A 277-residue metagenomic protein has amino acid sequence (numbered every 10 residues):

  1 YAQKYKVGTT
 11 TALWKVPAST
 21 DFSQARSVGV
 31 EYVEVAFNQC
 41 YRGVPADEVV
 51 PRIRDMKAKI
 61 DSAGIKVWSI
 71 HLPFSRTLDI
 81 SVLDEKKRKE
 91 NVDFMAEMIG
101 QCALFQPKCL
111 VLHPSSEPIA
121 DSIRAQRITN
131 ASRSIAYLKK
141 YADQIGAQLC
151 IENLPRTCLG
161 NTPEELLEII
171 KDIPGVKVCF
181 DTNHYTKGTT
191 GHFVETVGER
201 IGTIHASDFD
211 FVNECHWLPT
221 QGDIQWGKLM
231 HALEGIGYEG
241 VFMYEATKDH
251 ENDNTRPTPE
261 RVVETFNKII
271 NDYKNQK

Functional and structural regions predicted by a protein language model:
Y1-L104, K177, E260-K277: N-terminal pre-domain/capping segments
Q3-V7, K15-E31, A136, Q144 (+1 more regions): Histidine-acidic metal/acid-base catalytic patches
T9-L13, V35-Q39, S69-F74, L112-P114 (+4 more regions): A cross-domain feature marking catalytic cores of carbohydrate-active enzymes and several ubiquitous metabolic/repair
T20-D21, R26, K59-A63, D79-K177 (+1 more regions): Active-site acidic/histidine proton-transfer and metal-coordination neighborhood in alpha/beta enzyme cores
E31-Y32, K66, K108, Q148 (+1 more regions): Residue-level detector of anion-binding/catalytic polar loops
C40-V44, R76-V82, P118-I123, V212-H216 (+1 more regions): A short acidic, helix-capping loop that chelates divalent metal ions and anchors anionic groups
P45, V49-R52, D84-N91, I123-A131 (+4 more regions): Residue-level preference for long, well-ordered alpha-helices that form the structural scaffold of enzyme catalytic
V50-S62, S134-Y141, T196, K228-A232: Catalytic-core regions built around general acid/base machinery
